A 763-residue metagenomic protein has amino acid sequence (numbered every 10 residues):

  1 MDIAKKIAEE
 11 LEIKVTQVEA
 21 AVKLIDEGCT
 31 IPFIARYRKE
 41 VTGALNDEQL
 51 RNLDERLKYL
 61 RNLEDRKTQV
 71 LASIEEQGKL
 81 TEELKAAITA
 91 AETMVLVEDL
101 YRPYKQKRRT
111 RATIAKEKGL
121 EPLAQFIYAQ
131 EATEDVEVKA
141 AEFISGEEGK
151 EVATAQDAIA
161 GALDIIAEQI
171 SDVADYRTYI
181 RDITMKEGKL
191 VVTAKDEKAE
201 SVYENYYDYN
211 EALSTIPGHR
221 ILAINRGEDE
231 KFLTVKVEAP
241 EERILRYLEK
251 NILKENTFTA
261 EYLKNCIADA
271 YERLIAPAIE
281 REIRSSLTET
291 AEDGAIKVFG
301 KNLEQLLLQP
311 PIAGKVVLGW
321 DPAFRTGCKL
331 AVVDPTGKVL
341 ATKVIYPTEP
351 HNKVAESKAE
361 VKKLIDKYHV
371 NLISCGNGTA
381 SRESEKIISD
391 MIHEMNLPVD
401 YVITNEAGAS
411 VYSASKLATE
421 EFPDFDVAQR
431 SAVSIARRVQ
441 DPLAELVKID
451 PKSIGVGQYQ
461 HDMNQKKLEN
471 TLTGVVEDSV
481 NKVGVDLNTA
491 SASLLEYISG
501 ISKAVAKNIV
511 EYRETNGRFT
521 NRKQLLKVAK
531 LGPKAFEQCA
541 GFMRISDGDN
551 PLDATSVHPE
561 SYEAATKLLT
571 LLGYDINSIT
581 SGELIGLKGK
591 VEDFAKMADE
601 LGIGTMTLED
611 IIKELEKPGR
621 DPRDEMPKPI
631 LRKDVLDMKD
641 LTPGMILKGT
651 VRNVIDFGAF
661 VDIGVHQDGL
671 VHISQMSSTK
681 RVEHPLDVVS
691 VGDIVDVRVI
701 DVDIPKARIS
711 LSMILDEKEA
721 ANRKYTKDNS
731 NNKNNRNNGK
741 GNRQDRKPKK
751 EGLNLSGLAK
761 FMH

Functional and structural regions predicted by a protein language model:
K23-D26, P103, I114-E117, A223-G227 (+15 more regions): Replace "in large, NTP-powered and nucleic-acid-processing enzymes" with "in large, NTP-powered factors and other
T30-I31, T42, N46-G149, K482-E625 (+3 more regions): Accessory alpha-helical DNA-binding modules that contact the DNA backbone or grooves
Q49-N52, L63, T68-S73, Q77-G319 (+2 more regions): Duplex nucleic acid-engaging cores and interfaces of nucleic-acid transaction enzymes
L96, V402, G408, S413-V483 (+1 more regions): Long, charge-rich intrinsically disordered scaffolds of nucleic-acid metabolism proteins
I180-L190, W320-F324, G378-E383, T404-V411 (+5 more regions): A glycine-rich phosphate-binding loop feature that marks nucleotide/adenosyl-phosphate handling sites
E282-G300, S453-D486, D599-P643: Long, charged amphipathic helices and adjacent flexible linkers at domain junctions
G314-G319, K329, E385-I388, N521-Q524 (+4 more regions): Short beta-alpha junctions and helix-cap segments that line functional grooves
I545-H763: Single-stranded RNA-binding regions, centering on S1/OB-family and related RNA-binding modules
